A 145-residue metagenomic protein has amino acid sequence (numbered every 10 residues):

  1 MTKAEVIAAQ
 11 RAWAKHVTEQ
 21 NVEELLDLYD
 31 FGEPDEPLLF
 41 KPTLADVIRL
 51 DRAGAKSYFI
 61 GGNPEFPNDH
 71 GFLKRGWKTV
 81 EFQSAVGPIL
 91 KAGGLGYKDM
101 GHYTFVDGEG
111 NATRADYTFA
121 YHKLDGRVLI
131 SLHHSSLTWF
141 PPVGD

Functional and structural regions predicted by a protein language model:
A4, E19-I89: A solvent-exposed, acidic/Ser-Thr-rich amphipathic alpha-helical stretch
A12, H16-Q20: Structured segments of extracytoplasmic/periplasmic soluble domains in secreted or envelope-associated proteins
V17, Y103-F105, H134: Short beta-strand segments enriched in hydrophobic/aromatic residues within well-folded beta-rich domains
K41-T43, Y97-V106: Short, well-ordered beta-strand segments in beta-rich or mixed alpha/beta enzyme and ligand-binding folds
G87, D107-G108: Catalytic micro-motifs at enzyme active sites that drive phosphoryl/nucleotidyl and oxygen chemistry
A92-M100, G110-G144: Short beta-strand edge/turn micro-motifs at domain boundaries
